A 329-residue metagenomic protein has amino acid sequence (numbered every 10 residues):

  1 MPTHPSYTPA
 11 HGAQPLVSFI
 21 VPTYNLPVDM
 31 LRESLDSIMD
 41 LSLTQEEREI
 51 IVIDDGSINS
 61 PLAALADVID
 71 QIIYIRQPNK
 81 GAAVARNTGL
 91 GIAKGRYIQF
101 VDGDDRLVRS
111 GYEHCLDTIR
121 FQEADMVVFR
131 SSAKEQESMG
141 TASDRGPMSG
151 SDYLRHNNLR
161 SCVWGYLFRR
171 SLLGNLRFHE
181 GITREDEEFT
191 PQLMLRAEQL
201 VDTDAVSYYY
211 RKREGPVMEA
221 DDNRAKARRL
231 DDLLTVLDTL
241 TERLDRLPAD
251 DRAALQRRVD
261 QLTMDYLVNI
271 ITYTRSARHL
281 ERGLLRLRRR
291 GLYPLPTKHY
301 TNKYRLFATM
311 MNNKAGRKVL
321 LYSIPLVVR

Functional and structural regions predicted by a protein language model:
M1-P5, T272-R329: Membrane-interface aromatic/basic loop that binds lipid-linked glycans or pyrophosphate carriers, typified by
P2-P5, L26-L41: Short, well-formed alpha-helical segments that are part of the catalytic scaffolds of diverse glycosyltransferases
Q14, A93-R96, R109, A124: Active-site acidic short loop of glycosyltransferases
P15-S18, S37, E49, E188: Cell-envelope/extracellular polymer assembly enzymes that use nucleotide-activated donors
L35-P78: Acidic donor-binding segment of Leloir-type glycosyltransferases
L62, Q77-A93, F100: Glycine-rich, basic loop-to-helix element that forms the pyrophosphate-binding segment of sugar-nucleotide handling
A82-A83, D102-D202, Y210-A227: Donor-binding/catalytic cores of nucleotide-activated saccharide and glycerol-phosphate transferases/polymerases
S207-E214, A220-D250, N269, Y273-L292: Catalytic core of nucleotide-sugar-dependent glycosyltransferases
